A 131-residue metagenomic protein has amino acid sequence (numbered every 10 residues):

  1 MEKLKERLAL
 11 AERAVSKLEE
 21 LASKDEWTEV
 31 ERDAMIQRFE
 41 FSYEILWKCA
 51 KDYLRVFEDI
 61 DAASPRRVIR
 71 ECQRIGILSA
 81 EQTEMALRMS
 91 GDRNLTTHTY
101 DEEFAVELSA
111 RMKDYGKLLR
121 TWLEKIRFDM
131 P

Functional and structural regions predicted by a protein language model:
M1-P131: Solvent-exposed interaction patches of small proteins and small membrane subunits
